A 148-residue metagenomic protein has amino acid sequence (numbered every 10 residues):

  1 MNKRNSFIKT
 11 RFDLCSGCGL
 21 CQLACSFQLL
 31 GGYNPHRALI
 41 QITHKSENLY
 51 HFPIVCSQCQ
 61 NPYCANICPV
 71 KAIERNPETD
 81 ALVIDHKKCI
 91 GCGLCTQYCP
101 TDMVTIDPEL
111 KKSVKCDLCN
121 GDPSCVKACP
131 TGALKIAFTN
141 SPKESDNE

Functional and structural regions predicted by a protein language model:
M1-N5, K9, S26, G31-R75 (+2 more regions): Flanking helices and flexible, charged tails adjoining ferredoxin-like Fe-S electron-transfer domains in multi-subunit
